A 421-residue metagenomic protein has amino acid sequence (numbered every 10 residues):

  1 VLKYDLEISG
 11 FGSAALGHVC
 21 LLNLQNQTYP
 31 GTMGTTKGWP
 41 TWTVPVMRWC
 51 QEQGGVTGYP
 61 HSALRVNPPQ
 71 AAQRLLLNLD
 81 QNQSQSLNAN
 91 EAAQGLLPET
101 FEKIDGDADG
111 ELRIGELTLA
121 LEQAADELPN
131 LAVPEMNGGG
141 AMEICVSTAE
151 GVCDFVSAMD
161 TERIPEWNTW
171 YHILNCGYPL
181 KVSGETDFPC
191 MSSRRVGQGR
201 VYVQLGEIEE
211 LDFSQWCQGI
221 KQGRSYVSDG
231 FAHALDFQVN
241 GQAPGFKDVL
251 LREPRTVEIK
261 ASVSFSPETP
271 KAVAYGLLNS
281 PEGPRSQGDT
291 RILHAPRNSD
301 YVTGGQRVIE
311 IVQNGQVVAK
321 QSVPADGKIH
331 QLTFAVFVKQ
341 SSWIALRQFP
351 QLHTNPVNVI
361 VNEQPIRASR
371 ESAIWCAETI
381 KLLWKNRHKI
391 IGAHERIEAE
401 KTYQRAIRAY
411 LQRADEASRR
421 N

Functional and structural regions predicted by a protein language model:
V1-A71, E122-Y178: Catalytic cores of extracellular degradative/oxidative enzymes
Y29, V46-A71, M142-S147, E166-Y171 (+2 more regions): C-terminal functional module detector
A72-Q83, L97-D109, I114: Primarily EF-hand calcium-binding motifs
E91, L96, E116: Ca2+-coordinating acidic residues in Ca2+-binding motifs
P98-E102, A124, L251-E258: Short, surface-exposed, low-complexity cationic segments
